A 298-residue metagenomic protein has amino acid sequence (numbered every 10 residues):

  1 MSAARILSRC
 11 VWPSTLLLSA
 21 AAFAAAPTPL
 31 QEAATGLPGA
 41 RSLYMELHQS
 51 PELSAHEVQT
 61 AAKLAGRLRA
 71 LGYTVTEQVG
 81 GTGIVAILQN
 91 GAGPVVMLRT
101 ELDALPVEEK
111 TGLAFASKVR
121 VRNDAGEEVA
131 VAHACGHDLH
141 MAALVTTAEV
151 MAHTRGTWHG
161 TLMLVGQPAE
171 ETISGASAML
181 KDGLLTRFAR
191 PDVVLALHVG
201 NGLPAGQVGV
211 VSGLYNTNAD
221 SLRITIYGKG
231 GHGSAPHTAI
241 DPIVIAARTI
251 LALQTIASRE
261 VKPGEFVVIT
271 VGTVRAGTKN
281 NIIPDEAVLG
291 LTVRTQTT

Functional and structural regions predicted by a protein language model:
M1-L7: N-terminal secretory signal peptides that target proteins for export/translocation
R9-A21: Bacterial N-terminal signal peptides
A25-H133, D138-G160: Acidic/His- and Gly-rich active-site-bordering loop/insert found across diverse amide/peptide-bond hydrolases
L47, M179, L291: Residue-level signal for inorganic ion chemistry
D103-L105, K229, Q296-T297: Short coil/turn motifs at secondary-structure junctions
R120-A132, D138-L139, M151-D285: Histidine/acidic-residue-rich, glycine-tolerant segments that coordinate divalent metal ions
N280-T298: A conserved active-site cap/scaffold subdomain adjacent to cofactor or substrate pockets
